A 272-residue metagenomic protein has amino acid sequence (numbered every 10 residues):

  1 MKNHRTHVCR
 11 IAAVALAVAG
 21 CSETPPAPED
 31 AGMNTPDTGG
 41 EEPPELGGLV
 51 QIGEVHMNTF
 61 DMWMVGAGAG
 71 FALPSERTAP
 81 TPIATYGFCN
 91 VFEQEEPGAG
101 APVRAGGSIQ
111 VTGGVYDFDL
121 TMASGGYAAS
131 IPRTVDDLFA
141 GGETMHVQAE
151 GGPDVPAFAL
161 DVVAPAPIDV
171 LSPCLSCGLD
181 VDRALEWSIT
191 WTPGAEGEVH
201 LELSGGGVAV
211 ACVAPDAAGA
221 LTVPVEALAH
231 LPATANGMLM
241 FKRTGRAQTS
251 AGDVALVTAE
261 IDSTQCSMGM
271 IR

Functional and structural regions predicted by a protein language model:
M1-A19: Sec-dependent bacterial lipoprotein signal peptides
G20-L46: Ser/Thr-rich, Pro/Gly/Ala-heavy low-complexity intrinsically disordered linkers and tails of secreted extracellular
E42-V65, P153-D182: Short, compositionally biased P/S/T/A/G/V-rich stretches that sit at domain boundaries
N90-A99, E186-G194: Short edge beta-strand/loop segments characteristic of extracellular beta-sandwich folds
A129-D136, G219-H230: Exposed aromatic-hydrophobic patches
D137-D154, P232-T249: Short, aromatic- and glycine-rich surface loops/edge beta-strands on solvent-exposed regions
V155-D169, G252-R272: Short beta-strand elements
I168-P224: Short helix-loop boundary/capping segments
